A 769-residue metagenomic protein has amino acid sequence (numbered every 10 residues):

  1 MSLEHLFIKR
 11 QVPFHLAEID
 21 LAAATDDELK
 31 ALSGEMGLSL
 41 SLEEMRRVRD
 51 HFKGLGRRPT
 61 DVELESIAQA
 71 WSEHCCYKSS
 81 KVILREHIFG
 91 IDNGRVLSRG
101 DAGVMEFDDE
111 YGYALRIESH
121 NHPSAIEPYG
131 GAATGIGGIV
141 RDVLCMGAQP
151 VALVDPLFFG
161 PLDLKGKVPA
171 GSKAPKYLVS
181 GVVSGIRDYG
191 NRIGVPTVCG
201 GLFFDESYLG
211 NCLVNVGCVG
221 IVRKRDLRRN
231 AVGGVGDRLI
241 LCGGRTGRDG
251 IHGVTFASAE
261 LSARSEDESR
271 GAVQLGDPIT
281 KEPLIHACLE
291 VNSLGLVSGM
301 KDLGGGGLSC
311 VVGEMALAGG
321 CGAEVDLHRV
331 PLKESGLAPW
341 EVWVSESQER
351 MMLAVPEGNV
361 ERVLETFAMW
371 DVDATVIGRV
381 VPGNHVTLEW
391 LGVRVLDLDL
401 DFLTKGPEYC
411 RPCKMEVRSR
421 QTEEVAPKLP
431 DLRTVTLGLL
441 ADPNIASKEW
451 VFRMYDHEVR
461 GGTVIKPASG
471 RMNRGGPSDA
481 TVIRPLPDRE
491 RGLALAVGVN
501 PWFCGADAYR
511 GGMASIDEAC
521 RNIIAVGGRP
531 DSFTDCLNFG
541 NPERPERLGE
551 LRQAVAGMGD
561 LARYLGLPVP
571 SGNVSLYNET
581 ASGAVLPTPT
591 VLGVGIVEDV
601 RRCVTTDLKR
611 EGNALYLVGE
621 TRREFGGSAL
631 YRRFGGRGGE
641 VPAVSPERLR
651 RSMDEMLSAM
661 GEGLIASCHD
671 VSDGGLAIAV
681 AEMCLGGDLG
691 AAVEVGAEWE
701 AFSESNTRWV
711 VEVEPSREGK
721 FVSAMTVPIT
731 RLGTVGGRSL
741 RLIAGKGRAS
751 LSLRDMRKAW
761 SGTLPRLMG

Functional and structural regions predicted by a protein language model:
S2-G769: Glycine/proline-enriched, intrinsically flexible loops and inter-domain linkers
